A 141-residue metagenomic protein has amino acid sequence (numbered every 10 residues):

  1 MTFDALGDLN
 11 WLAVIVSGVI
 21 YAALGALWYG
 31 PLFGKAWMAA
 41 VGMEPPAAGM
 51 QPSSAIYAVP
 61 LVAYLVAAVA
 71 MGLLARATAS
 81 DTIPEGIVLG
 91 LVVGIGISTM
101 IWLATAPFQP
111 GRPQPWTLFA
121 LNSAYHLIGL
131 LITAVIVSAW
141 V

Functional and structural regions predicted by a protein language model:
M1-V141: Juxtamembrane/disordered regions of integral membrane proteins
